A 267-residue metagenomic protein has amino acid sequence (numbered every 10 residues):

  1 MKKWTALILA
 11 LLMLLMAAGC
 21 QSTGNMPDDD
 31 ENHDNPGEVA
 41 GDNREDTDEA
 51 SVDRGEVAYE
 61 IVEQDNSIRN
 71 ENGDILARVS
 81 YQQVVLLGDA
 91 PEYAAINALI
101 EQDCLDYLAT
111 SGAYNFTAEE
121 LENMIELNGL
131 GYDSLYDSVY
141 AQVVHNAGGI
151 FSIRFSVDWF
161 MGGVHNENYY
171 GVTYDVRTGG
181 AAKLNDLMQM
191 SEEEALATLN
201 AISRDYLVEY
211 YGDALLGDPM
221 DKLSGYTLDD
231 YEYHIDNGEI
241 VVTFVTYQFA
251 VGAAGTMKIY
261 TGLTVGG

Functional and structural regions predicted by a protein language model:
M1-I8: Positively charged n-region of N-terminal signal peptides that target proteins for export
L9-L14: Hydrophobic helical h-region of N-terminal Sec-dependent signal peptides in bacterial secretory/periplasmic proteins
M16-G19: C-terminal motif of bacterial Sec signal peptides marking the signal peptidase cleavage site
Q21-G267: Compositionally biased intrinsically disordered regions enriched in Thr/Gly
